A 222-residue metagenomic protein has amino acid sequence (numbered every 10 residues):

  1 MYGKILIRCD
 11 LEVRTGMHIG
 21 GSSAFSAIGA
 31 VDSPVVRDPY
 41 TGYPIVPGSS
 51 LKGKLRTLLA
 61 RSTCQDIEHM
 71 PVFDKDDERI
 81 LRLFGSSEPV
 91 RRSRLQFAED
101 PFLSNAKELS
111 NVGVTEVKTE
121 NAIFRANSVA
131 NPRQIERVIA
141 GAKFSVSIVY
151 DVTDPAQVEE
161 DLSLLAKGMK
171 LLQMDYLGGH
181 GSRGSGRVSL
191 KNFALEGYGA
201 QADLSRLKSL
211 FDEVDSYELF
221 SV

Functional and structural regions predicted by a protein language model:
M1-I123, N127-V222: RNA-binding basic/glycine-rich loop and surface signature characteristic of RAMP-family CRISPR effectors
